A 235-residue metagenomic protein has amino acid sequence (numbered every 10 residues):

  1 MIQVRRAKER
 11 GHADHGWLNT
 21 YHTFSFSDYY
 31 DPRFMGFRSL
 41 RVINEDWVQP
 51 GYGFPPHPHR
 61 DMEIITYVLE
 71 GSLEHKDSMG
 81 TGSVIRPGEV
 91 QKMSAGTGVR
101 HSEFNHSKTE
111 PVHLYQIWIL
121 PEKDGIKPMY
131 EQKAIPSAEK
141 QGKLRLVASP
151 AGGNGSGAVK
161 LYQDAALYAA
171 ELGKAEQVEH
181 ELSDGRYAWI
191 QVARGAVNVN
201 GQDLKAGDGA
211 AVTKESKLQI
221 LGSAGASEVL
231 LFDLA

Functional and structural regions predicted by a protein language model:
M1-A235: Jelly-roll (double-stranded beta-helix
